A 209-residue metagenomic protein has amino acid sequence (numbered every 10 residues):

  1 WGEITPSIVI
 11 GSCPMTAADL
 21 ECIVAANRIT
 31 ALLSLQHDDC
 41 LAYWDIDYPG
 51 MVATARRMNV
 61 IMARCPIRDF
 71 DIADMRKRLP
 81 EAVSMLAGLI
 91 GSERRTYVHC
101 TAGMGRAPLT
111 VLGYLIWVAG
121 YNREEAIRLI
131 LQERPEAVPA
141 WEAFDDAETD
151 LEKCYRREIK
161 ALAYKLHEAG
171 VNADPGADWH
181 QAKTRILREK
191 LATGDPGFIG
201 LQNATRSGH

Functional and structural regions predicted by a protein language model:
I4-T96, V118-D145: Cysteine-based protein phosphatase catalytic domain of the PTP/DSP
E93-L112: A phosphate-binding catalytic loop at a beta-strand-loop-alpha-helix junction that coordinates phosphoryl groups
T110-V111, A126-L129, L162-L166: A general alpha-helix detector
L115: DPxDG-like acidic metal-binding loop motif
D145, L151-H209: Intrinsically disordered, low-complexity, basic-enriched segments
